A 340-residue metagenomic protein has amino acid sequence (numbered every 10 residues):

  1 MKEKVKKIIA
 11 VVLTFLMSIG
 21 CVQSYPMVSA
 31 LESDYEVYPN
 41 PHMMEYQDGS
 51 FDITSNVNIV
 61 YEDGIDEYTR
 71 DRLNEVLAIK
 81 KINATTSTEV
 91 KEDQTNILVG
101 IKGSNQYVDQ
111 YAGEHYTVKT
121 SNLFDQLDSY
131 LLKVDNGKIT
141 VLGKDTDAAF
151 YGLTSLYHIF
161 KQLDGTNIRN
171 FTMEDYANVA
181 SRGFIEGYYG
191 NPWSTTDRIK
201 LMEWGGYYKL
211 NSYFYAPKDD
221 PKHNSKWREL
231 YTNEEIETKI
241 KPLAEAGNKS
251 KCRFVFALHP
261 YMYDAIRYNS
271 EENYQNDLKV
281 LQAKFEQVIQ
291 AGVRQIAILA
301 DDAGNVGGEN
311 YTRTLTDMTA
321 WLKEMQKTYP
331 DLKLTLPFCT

Functional and structural regions predicted by a protein language model:
K2-V12: Bacterial N-terminal signal peptides that target proteins for export
L13-C21: Hydrophobic core
T14, M27-N136, Q162-E174: Acidic, contiguous N-terminal accessory segments
D34-E36, S50-V60, Q94-I97, I139 (+5 more regions): Hydrophobic beta-strand segments of well-ordered beta-sheets in folded domains
E67-L73, E234-I240, Y274-Q282, E309-W321: Well-ordered, non-membrane alpha-helical segments in soluble/globular domains
Y68, Y107-V108, K222-S225, Y263-R267 (+1 more regions): Extracytoplasmic/secreted cell-surface and envelope-processing proteins
V118-E286, Q290-A297: Feature activates predominantly on carbohydrate-active enzymes
Q290, Q295, L299-T340: Active-site neighborhood of glycoside hydrolase catalytic domains
